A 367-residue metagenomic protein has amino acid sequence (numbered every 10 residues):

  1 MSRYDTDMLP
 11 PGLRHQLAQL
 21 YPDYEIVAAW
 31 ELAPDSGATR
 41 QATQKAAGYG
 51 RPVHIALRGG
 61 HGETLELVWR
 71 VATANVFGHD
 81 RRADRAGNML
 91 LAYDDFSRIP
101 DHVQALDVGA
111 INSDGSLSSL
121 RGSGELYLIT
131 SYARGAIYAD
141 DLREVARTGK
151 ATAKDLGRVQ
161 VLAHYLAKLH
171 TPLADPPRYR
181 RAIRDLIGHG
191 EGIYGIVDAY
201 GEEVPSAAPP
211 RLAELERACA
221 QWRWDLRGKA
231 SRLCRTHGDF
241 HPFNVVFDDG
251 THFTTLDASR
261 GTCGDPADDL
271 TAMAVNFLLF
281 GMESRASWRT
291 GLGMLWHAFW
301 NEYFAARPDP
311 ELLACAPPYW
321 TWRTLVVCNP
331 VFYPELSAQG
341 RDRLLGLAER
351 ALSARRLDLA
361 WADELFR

Functional and structural regions predicted by a protein language model:
M1-G48, H54-E66, V76-N88, I99-A105 (+5 more regions): Regulatory N- and C-terminal appendages and interdomain linkers associated with kinase/kinase-like NTP transferase
T6, L126, S131-A133, Y165 (+3 more regions): Active-site catalytic-loop/activation-segment of kinase and kinase-like phosphoryl-transfer enzymes
T39-T43, G48-H189: Conserved ATP-binding subdomain of kinase catalytic cores across diverse folds
Q41-G59, E63-V68, L169, A220-D268: Active-site acidic catalytic loop and adjacent metal/ATP-binding pocket of ATP-dependent phosphoryl transfer enzymes
T73-N75, Y127, S131-A151, T171 (+4 more regions): A glycine-centered beta->alpha junction motif in the catalytic cores of kinase/phosphotransferase enzymes
P100-Q104, T171-R181, E203, L226-A230 (+1 more regions): Surface-exposed helix-capping loop/turn segments at secondary-structure junctions
G157, P308-W320: All-alpha amphipathic helical-bundle segments outside canonical DNA-binding/catalytic cores that form hydrophobic
A267-R307, T321-Q339: Active-site activation/catalytic loop segments of kinase-like enzymes and analogous catalytic loops in related
